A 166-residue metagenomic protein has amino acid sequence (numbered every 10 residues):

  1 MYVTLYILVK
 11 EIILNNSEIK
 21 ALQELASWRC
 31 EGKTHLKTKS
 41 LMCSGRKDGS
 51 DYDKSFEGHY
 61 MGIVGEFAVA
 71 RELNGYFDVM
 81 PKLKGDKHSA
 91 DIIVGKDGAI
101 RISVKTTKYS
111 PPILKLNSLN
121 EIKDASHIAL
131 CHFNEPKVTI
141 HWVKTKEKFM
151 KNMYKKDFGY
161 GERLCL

Functional and structural regions predicted by a protein language model:
M1-G98, V104-L166: Nucleic-acid endonuclease domains
